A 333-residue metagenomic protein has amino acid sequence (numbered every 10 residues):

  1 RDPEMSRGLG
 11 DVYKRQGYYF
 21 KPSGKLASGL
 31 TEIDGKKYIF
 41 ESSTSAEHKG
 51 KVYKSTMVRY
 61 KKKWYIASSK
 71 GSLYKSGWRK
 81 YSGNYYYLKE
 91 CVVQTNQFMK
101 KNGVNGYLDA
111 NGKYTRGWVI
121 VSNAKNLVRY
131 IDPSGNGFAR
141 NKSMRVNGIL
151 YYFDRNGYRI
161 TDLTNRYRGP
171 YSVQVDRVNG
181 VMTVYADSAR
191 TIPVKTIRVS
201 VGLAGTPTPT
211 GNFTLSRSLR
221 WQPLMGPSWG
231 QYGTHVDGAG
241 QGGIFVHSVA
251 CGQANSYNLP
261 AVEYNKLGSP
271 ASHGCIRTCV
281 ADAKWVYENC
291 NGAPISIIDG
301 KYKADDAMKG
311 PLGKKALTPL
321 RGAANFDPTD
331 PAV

Functional and structural regions predicted by a protein language model:
R1, R7, D11-P170, G226: Extracellular adhesion/carbohydrate-binding repeat motifs centered on closely spaced tryptophans
R7, A67, I131, A189-G202 (+2 more regions): Short amphipathic beta-strand/extended segments with alternating polar/hydrophobic composition
Y19, Y107, Y152, S172-Q174 (+4 more regions): Soluble periplasmic/extracytoplasmic beta-strand elements of cell-envelope proteins
G24, T44, G71, V92 (+11 more regions): A mature extracytoplasmic/lumenal domain signature
S122, Y185-D187, D237, I298: A generic structural motif
K125, R140, V175-V181, W229-G230 (+1 more regions): A short, compositionally biased
R155-L219, Q231-Y232, K314, T318-A323 (+1 more regions): Cell wall/extracellular polymer interaction/catalysis modules
P207-T210, L219-V333: Exported/periplasmic cell-wall-interacting domains
